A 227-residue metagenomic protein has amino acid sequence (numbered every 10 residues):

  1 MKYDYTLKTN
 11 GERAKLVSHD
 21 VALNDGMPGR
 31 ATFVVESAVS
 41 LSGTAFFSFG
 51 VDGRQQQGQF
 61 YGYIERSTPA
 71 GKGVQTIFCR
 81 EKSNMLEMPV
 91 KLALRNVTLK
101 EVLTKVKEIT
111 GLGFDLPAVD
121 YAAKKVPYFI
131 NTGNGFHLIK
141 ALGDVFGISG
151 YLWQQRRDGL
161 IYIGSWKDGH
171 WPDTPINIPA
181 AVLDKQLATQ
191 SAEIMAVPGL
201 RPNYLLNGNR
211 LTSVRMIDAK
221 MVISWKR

Functional and structural regions predicted by a protein language model:
M1-D25, T110, D158-K185: Short beta-strand/loop turn elements enriched in aromatics
M1-M85, I194, N209, S213-R227: Assembly/oligomerization scaffold segments
V74-Q75, C79-K82, L116-L187: Short beta-strand-centered interaction patches in the first periplasmic/extracellular domains of large envelope
M88-N96, V126-F129: Second-shell loop/turn segments in exported
R95-L103, G135-I139: Generic alpha-helical secondary structure
L99-G113: Glycine-rich, acidic and aromatic/proline-enriched surface loops and short helix-turn segments that act as binding
N177-N209: A conserved acidic, glycine/proline-rich C-terminal tail/linker
